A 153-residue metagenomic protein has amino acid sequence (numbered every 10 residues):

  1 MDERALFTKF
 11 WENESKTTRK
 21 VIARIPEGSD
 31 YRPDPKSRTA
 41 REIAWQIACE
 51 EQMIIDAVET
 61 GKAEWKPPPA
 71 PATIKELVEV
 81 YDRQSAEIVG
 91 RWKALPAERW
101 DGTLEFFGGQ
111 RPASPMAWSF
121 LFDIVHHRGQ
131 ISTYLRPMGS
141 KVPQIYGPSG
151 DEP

Functional and structural regions predicted by a protein language model:
D2-T8, I74-V78, L121: Active-site rim elements
T8-A23, E27-P69, E105-P153: Short, contiguous alpha-helical
D56-P96: Helix-adjacent hinge/juxtasegments
W92-F107: Acidic catalytic patch
